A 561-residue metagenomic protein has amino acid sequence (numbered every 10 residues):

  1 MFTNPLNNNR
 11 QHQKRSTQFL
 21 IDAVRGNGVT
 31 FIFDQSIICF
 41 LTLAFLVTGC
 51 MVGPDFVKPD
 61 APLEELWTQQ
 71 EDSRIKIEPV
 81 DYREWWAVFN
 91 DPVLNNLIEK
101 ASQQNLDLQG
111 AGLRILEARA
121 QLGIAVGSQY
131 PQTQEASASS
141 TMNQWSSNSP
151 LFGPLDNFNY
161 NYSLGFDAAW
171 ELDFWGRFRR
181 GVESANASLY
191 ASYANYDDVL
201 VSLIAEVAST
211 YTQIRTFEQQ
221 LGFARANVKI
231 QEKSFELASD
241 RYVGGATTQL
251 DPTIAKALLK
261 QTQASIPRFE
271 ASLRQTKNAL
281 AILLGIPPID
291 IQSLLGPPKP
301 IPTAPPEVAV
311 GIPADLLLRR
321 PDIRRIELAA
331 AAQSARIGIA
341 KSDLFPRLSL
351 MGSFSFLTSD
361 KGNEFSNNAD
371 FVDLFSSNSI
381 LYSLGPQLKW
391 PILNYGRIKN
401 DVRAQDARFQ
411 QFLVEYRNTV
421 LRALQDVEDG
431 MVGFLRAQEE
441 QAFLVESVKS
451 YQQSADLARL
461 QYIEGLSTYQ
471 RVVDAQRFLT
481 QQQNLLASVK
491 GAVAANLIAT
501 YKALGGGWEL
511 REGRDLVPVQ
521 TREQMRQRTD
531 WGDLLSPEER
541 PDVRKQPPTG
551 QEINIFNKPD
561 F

Functional and structural regions predicted by a protein language model:
M1-F33: N-terminal secretory signal peptides that target proteins for export/translocation
F2-P5, V47-Q103, Y162, N186 (+6 more regions): Terminal intrinsically disordered/low-complexity segments used for targeting and assembly
Q35-T48: Bacterial N-terminal signal peptides
V52-D55, P59, L66, R83-E84 (+8 more regions): Small/polar-residue-enriched beta-strand and adjacent coil segments characteristic of outer-membrane beta-barrel
A111-A125, V199, L203-A226, I230-K233 (+7 more regions): Amphipathic alpha-helical coiled-coil segments
M142, S234, L250-K256: Short, conserved phosphate-binding/catalytic loop or strand-edge motifs used in phosphoryl-/nucleotidyl-transfer
G244-T247, S265-R268: Amphipathic alpha-helical interface segments used for oligomerization, scaffolding, and membrane association
